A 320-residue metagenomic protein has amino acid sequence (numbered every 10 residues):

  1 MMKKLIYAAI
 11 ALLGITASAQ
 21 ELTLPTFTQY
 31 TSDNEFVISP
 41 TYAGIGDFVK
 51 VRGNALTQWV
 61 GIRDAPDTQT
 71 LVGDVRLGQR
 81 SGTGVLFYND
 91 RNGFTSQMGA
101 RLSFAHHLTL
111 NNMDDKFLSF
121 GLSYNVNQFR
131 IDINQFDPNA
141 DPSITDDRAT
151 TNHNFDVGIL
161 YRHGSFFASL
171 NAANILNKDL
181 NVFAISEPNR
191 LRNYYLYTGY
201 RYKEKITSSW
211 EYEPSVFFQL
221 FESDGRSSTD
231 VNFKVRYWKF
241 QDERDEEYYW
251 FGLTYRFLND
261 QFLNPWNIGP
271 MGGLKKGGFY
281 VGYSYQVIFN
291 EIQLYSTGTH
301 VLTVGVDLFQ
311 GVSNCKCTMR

Functional and structural regions predicted by a protein language model:
M1-L5, L110-N112: Positively charged n-region of N-terminal signal peptides that target proteins for export
K4-G14: Sec-dependent N-terminal signal peptides
I15-A19: Sec/Tat signal peptide C-region and signal peptidase I cleavage site
Q20-R320: Subset of outer-membrane beta-barrel
